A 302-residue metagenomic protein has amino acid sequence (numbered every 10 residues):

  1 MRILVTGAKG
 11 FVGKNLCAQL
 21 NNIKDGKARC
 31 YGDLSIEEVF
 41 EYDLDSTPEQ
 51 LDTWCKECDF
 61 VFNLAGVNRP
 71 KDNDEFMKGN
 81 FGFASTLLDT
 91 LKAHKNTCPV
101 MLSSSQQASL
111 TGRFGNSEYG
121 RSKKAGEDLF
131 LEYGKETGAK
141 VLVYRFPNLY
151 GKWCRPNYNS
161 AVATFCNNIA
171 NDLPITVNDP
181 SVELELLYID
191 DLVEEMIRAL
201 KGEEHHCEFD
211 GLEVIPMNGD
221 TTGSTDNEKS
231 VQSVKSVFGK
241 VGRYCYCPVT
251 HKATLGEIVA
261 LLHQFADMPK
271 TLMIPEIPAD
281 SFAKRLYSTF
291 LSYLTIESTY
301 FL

Functional and structural regions predicted by a protein language model:
M1-G26: N-terminal Rossmann NAD(P)H-binding glycine-rich loop of SDR-like oxidoreductase domains
D43-G82, T86, T90-H94, Q107-F114: NAD(P)H-binding glycine-rich loop region in Rossmannoid oxidoreductase-like domains and their noncatalytic homologs
M77-F81, N116-K124, R155-N159, L186: Short-chain dehydrogenase/reductase
S85-E127, G134-T137, V141-Y144: Conserved Rossmann-fold NAD(P)-dependent oxidoreductase catalytic core, especially the SDR/UDP-sugar
N116, P147-N157, D179-L187, Y244-H251: Glycine-rich "substrate-gating" loop/helix at the edge of Rossmann-like oxidoreductase active sites
D128-W153, L173-V182, G239: Conserved beta-loop-beta element that borders a ligand/cofactor-binding pocket
P156-T164, S181-K201, G256-E257: Substrate-positioning beta->alpha
R198-T222, N227-L302: Mid/C-terminal beta-alpha module of Rossmann-like enzyme folds, strongest in SDR-family dehydrogenases/epimerases
